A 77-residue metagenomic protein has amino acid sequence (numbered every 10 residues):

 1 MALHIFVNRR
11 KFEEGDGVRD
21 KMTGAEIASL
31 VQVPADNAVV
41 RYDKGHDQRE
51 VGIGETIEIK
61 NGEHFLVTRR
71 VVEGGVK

Functional and structural regions predicted by a protein language model:
M1-K77: Ubiquitin-like/PB1-type beta-grasp interaction modules and other compact soluble beta-rich domains
